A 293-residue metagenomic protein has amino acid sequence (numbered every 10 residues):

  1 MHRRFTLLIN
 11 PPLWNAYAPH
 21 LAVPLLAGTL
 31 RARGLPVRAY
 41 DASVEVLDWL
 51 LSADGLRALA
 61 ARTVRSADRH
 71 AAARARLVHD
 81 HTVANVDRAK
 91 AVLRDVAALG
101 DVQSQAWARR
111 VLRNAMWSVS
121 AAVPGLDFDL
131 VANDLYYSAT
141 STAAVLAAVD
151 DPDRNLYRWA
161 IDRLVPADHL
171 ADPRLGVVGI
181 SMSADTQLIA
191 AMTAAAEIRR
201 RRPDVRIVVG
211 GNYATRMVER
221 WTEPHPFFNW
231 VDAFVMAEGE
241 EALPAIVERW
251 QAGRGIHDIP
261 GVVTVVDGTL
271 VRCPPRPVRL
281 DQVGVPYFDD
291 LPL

Functional and structural regions predicted by a protein language model:
M1-H2: Basic/polar N-terminal segments that are highly enriched at the extreme N-terminus, encompassing both cleavable
F5, L13-A16, H20-G55, W117-V119 (+1 more regions): Glycine-rich beta-alpha loop elements in corrinoid/cobalamin-binding modules across cobalamin-dependent enzymes
A42-G125: Non-catalytic, alpha-helical, charged scaffold/linker segments that couple or flank catalytic or architectural cores
R69-A75, G211-A214, A237-L243, V283-P292: Short, surface-exposed, charge-dense and proline/glycine-enriched linear segments
Q103-Q105, Q187, Q251, Q282: Residue-identity detector for glutamine
V265-L293: N-terminal [4Fe-4S]-dependent radical SAM core
